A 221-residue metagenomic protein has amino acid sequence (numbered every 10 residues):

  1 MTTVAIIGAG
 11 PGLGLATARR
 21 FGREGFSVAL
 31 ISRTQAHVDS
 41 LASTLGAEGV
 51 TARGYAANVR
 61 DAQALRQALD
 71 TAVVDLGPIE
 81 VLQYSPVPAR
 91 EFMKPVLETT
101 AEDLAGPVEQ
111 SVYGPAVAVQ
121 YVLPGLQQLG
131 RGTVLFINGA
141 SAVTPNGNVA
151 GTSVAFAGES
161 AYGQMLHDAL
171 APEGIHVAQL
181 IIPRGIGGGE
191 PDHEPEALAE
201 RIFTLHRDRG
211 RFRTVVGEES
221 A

Functional and structural regions predicted by a protein language model:
G10-P11: Conserved glycine-rich cofactor-binding loop
G25-D39: Conserved glycine-rich Rossmann-like NAD(P)H-binding loop of the short-chain dehydrogenase/reductase
L45-Q63: Rossmann-fold cofactor-recognition segment
E48-T51, T71-Y84, R207-R211: A glycine-rich helix->loop->beta "capping" turn within Rossmann-like NAD(P)(H)-dependent oxidoreductase domains
Q67-V74, K94-E98, E102-Q110: Active-site Tyr-X3-Lys motif and surrounding loop/helix of classical short-chain dehydrogenase/reductase
A68, Q83, G114-V122: Hydrophobic positions on the long internal alpha-helix of Rossmann-like NAD(P)-dependent oxidoreductase domains
P88, A101-E102, P107-V108, G114 (+4 more regions): Catalytic loop of short-chain dehydrogenase/reductase
S160-Q164, P172-A221: C-terminal helical subdomain
